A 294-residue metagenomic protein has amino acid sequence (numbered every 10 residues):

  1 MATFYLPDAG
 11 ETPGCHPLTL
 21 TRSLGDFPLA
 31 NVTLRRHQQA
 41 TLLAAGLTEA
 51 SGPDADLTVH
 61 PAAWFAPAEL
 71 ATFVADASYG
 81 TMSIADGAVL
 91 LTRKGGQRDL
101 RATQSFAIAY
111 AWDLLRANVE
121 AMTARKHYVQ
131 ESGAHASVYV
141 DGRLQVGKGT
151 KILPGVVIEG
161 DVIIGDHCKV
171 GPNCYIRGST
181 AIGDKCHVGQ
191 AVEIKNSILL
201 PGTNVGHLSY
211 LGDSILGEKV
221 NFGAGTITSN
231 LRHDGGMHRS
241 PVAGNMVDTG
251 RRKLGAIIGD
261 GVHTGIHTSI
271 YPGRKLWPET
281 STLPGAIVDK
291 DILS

Functional and structural regions predicted by a protein language model:
M1-S132, E279, G285: Terminal amphipathic alpha-helical/low-complexity segments used for targeting or macromolecular assembly
G10-E11, G149, H167, K185 (+4 more regions): Residue-level recognition of short loop/turn positions
S23-D26, A102, V138, V156 (+4 more regions): Conserved short-loop catalytic and cofactor-binding motifs
R36, K151, K169-G171, N221 (+2 more regions): Short, surface-exposed helix/turn micro-motifs that flank interaction/cofactor sites
K94-Y175, S179: Extended, small-residue-rich solenoid/repeat segments and analogous flexible loops that form exposed scaffolds
G183-G189: Surface-exposed extracellular loop regions of Gram-negative outer-membrane beta-barrel proteins
Q190-A191, N196-S294: Glycine-rich hexapeptide-repeat left-handed beta-helix
